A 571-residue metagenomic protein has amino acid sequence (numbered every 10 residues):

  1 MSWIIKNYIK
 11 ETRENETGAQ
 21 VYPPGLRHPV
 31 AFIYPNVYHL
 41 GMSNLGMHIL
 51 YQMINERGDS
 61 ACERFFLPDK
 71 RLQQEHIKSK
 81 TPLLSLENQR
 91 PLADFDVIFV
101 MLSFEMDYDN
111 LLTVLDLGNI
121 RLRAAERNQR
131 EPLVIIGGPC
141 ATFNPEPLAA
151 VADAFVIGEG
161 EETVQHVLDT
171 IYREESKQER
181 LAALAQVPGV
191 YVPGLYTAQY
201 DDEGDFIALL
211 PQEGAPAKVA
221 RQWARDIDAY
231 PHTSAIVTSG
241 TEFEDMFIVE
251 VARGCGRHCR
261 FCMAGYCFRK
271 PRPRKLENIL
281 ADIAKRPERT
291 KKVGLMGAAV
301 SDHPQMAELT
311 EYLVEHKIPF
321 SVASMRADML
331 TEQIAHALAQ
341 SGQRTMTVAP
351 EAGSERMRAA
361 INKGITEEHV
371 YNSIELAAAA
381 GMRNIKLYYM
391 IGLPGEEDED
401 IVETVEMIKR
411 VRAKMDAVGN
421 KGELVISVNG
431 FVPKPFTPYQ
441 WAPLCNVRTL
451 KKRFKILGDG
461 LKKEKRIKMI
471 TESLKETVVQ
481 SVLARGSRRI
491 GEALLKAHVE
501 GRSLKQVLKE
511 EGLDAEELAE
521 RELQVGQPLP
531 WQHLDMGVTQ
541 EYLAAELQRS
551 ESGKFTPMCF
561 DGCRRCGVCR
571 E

Functional and structural regions predicted by a protein language model:
M1-L26, V30-F32, G460-E571: Radical SAM enzyme core and accessory elements
S2-A31, Y38-H39, D202-I248, G537-S550: N-terminal [4Fe-4S]-dependent radical SAM core
F32-I33, V37, M106, A281-K386 (+1 more regions): Conserved SAM/AdoMet-binding glycine-rich loop
M47-I49, S79, L115, A150-A152 (+8 more regions): Short secondary-structure boundary/capping segments
D59-R71: A short beta-strand-loop structural module common to alpha/beta enzyme folds
P68-P211, P435-S487, L495-R502: Glycine-rich beta-alpha loop elements in corrinoid/cobalamin-binding modules across cobalamin-dependent enzymes
K70-R71, T197-Q199, P304, Q333-I334 (+7 more regions): Flexible glycine/acidic-rich beta-alpha junction loops that bind and position SAM and/or redox cofactors in anaerobic
T241-K275, G562-E571: Canonical Radical SAM [4Fe-4S] cluster-binding loop centered on the CxxxCxxC motif and its immediate flanking residues
